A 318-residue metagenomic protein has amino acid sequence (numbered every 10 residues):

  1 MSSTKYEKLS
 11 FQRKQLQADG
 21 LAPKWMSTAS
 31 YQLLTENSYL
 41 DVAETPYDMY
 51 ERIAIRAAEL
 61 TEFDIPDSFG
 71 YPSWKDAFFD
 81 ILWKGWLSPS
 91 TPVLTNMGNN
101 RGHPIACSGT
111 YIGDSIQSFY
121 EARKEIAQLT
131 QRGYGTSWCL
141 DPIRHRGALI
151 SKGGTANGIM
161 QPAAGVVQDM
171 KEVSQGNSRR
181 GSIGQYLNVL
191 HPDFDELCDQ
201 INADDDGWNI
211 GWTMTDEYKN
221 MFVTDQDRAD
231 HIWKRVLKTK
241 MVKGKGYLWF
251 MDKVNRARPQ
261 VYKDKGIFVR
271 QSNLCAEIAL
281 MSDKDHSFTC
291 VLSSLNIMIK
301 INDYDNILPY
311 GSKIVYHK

Functional and structural regions predicted by a protein language model:
M1-K318: Extended catalytic cores of very large enzyme megasubunits
